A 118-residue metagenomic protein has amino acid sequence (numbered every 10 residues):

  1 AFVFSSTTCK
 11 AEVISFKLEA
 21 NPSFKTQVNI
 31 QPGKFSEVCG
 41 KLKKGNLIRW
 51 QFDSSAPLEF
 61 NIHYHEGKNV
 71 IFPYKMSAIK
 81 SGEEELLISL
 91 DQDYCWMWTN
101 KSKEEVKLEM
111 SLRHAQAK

Functional and structural regions predicted by a protein language model:
F2-T8: C-terminal segment of classical bacterial N-terminal signal peptides
C9-K118: Acidic, Ser/Thr/Pro
